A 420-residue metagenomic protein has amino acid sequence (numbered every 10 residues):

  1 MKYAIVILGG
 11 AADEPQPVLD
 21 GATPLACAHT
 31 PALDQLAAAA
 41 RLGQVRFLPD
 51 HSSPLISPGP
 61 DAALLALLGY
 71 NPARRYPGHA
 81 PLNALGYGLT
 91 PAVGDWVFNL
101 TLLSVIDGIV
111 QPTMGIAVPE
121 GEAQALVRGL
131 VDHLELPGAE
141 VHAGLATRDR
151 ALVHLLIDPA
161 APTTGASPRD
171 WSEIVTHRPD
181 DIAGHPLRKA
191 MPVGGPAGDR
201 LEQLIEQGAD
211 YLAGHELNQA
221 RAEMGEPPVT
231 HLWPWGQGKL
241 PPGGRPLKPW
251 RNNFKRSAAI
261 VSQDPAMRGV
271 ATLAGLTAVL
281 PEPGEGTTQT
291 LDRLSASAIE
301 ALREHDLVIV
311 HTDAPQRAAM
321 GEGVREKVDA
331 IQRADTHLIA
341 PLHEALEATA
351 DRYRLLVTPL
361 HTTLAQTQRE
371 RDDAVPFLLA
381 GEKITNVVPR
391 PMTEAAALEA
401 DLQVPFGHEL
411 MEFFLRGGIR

Functional and structural regions predicted by a protein language model:
M1-R420: Feature captures the catalytic ectodomains and active-site-proximal regions of enzymes that hydrolyze or transfer
